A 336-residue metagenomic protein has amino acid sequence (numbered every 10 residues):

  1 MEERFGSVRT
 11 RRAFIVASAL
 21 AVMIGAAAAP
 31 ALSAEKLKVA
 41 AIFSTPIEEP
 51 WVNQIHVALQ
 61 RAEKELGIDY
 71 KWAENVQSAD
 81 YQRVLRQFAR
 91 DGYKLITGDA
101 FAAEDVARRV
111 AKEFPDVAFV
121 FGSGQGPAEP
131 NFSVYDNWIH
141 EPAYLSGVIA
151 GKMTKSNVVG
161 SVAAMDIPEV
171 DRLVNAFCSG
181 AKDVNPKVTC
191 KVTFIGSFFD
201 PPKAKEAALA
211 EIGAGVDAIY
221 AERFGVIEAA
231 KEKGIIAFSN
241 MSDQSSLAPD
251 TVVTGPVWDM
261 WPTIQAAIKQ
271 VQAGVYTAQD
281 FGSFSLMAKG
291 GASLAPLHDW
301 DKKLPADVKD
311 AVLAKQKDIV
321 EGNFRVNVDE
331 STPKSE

Functional and structural regions predicted by a protein language model:
I15-A27: Bacterial N-terminal signal peptides
K38-E65, K71-D80, F101, D166-R172: Extracytoplasmic "Venus flytrap"
L59, L145-V192, D280-L304: An alpha-beta-alpha
L66-N75, N185-F198: Short beta-strand elements in bilobed, periplasmic/extracellular small-molecule ligand-binding domains
Y93-A100, V120-G122, A214-F224, N240: Periplasmic-binding protein-like
K112-N137, M241-D250: Flexible loop/hinge segments that line or gate small-molecule binding clefts
P127-G151, S161-D166, P249-P262: Short beta-strand elements at the ligand-binding edges of bilobed clamshell
A273-E336: Hinge/cleft segment of the Venus flytrap/periplasmic-binding protein
